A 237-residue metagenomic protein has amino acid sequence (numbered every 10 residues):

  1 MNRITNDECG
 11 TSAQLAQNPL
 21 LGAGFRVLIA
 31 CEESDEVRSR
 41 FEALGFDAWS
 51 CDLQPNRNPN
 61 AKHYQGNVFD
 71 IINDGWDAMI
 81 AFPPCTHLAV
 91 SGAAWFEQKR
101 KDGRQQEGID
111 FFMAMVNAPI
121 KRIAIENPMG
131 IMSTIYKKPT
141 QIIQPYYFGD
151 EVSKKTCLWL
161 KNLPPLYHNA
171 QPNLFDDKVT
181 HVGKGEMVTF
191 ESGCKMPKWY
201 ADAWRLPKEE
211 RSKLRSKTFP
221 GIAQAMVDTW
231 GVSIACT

Functional and structural regions predicted by a protein language model:
N2-T237: Conserved active-site and SAM-binding loop architecture of S-adenosyl-L-methionine-dependent nucleic-acid
